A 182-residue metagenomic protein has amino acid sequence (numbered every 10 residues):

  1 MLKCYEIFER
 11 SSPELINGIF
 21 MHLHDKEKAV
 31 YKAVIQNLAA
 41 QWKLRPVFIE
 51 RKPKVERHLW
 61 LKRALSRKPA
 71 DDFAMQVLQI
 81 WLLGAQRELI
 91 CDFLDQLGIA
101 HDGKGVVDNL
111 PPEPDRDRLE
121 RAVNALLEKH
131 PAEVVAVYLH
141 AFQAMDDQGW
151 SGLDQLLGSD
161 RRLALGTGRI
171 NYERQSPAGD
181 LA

Functional and structural regions predicted by a protein language model:
L2-H24: Charged, amphipathic alpha-helical stretches
C4, P53-V55, Y172: N-terminal cationic leader/targeting segments used for protein routing and processing
L23-L156, D160: Acidic, low-complexity, intrinsically disordered interaction modules
G166-G168, G179: Residue-identity detector for glycine
R174-A182: Long, low-complexity, intrinsically disordered segments
